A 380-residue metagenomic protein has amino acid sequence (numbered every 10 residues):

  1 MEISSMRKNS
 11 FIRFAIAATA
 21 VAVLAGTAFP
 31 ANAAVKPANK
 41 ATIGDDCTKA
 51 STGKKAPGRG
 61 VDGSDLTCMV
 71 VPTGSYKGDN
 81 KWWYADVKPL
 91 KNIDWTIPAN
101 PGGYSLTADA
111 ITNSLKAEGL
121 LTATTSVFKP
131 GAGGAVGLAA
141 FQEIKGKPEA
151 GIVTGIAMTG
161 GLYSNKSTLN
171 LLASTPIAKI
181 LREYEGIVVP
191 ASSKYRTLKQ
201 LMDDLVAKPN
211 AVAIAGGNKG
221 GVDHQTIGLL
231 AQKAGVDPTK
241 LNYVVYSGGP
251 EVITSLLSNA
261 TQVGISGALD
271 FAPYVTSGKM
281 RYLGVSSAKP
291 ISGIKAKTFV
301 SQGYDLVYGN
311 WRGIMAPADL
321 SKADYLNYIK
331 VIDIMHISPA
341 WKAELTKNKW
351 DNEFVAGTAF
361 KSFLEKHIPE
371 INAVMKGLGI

Functional and structural regions predicted by a protein language model:
E2-A34: Secretory targeting and sorting signals
D86-L171, K219, G235-Q262, N352-V355 (+1 more regions): N-terminal (or domain-start) structured segment
D86-W95, A117-T122, I144-P148, K199-A213 (+4 more regions): Immediate post-signal peptide segment of exported/extracytoplasmic ligand-binding proteins
E149-I152, T168-G186, A213-A215, Y304-D305 (+1 more regions): A structural signal for short loop-to-beta-strand junctions that line the ligand-binding cleft of periplasmic/secreted
A191-K199, L320-D324: Short helix-loop capping/hinge motifs at secondary-structure junctions, enriched in acidic/polar residues
A215-A296: Ligand-binding pocket segment of bilobal, Venus flytrap-like solute-binding proteins
D270-P339, K366-E370: C-terminal lobe and pocket-closing loops of periplasmic/extracytoplasmic Venus-flytrap solute-binding proteins
K322-I380: An extracytoplasmic/periplasmic, membrane-proximal ligand-sensing/linker region
